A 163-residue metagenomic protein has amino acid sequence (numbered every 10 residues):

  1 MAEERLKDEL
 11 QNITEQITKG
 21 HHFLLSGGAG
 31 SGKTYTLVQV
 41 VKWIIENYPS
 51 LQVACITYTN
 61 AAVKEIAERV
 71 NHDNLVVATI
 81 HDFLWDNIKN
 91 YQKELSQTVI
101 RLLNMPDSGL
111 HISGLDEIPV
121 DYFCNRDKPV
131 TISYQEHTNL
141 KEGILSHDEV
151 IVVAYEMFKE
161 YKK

Functional and structural regions predicted by a protein language model:
M1-E94: P-loop NTPase Walker
M1-S26, T36, Q52, S96-V99 (+1 more regions): Accessory N-terminal region flanking or inserted into the helicase ATPase core in nucleic-acid motor proteins
